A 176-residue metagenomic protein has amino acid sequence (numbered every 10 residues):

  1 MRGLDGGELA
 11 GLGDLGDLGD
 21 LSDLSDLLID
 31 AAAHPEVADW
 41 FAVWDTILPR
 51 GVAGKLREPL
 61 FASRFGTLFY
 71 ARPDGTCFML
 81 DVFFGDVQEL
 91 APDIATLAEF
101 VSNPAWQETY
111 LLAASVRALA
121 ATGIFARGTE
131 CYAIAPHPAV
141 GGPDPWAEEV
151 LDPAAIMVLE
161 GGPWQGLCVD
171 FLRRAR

Functional and structural regions predicted by a protein language model:
M1-M79, Y132-R176: A surface-exposed partner-binding patch
G51, T67, P104-E108, G123-A126 (+1 more regions): Short secondary-structure junctions and interdomain/linker hinges
L80-R117: Compact, glycine/acidic-enriched structural inserts
Q107-V150: Phosphate-recognition beta-domain surfaces
